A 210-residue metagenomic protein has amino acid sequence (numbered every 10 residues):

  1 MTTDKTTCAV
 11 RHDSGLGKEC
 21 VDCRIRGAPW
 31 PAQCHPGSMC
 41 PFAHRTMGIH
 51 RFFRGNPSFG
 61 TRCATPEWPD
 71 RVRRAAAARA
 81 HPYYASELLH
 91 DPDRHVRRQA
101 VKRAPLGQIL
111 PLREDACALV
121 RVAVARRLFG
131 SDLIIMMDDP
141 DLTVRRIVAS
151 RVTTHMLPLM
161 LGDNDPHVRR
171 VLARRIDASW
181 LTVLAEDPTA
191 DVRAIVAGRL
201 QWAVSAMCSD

Functional and structural regions predicted by a protein language model:
M1-D210: Alpha-helical scaffold segments
